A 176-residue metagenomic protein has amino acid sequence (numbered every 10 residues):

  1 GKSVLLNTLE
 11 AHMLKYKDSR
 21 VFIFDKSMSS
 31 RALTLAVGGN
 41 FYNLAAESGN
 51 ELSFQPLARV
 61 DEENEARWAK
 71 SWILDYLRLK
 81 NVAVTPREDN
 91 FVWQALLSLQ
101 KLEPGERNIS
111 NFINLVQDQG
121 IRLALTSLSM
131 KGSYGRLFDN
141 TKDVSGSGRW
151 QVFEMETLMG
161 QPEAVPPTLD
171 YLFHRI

Functional and structural regions predicted by a protein language model:
G1-L9: Glycine-rich phosphate-binding P-loop
N7, S27-M28: Residue-level marker for well-ordered alpha-helical positions
L14: Gly/Ala-rich phosphate-binding loop of Rossmann-like dinucleotide-binding domains, activating on the conserved
K17, M28-N40, L44-S48, L52-I176: P-loop NTPase motor domains
R20-F24: Conserved RecA-like ASCE P-loop NTPase motor core of nucleic-acid helicases/translocases
